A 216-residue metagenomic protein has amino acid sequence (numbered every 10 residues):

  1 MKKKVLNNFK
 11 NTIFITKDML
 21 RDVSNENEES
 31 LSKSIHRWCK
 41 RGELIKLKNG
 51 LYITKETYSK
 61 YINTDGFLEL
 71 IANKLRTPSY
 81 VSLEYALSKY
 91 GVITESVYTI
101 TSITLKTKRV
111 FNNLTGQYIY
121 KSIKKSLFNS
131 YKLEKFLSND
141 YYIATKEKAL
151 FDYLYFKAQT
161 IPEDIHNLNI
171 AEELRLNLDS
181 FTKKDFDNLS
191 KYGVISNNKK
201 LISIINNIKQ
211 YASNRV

Functional and structural regions predicted by a protein language model:
M1-R76: Short beta-edge/loop segments at beta->alpha junctions of small alpha/beta modules that act as binding/recognition
F14, Y80, A144: Short aromatic/basic micro-patch
K17, L83, K146-E147: Structural motif detector for alpha-helix initiation sites
N25, C39, G91, Y155-Q159: Hydrophobic/aromatic-lined pockets within catalytic cores
L47-E56, L68-L114, I119-K125: Short gly/ser-rich loop at a beta-strand->alpha-helix junction or flexible surface loop bordering the NTP-binding
D65, K125-F136: Short amphipathic alpha-helical segments and their helix-coil junctions
Y131-V216: Hydrophobic alpha-helical interaction segments
